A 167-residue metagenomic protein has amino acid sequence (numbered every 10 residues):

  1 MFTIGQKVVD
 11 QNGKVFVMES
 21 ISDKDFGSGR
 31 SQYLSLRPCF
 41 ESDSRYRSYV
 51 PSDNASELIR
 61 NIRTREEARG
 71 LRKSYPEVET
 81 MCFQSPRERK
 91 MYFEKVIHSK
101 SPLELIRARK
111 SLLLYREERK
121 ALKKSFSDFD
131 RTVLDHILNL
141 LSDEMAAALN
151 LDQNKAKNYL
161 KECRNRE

Functional and structural regions predicted by a protein language model:
M1-E57: A positional/architectural concept
D53-E167: Charge/polar-rich, low-complexity and marginally structured segments
